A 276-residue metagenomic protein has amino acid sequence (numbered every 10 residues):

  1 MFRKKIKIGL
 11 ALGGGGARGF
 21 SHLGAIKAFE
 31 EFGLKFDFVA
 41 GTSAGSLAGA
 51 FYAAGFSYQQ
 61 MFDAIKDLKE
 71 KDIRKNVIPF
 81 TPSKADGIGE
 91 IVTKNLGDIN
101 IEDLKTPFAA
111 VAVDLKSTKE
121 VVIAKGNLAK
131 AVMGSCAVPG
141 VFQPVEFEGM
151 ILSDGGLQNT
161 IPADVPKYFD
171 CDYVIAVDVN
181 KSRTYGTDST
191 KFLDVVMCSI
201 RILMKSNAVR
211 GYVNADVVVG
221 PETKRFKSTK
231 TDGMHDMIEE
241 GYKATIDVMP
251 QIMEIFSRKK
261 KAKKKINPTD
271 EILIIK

Functional and structural regions predicted by a protein language model:
M1-T42, A50-K276: Patatin-like phospholipase
